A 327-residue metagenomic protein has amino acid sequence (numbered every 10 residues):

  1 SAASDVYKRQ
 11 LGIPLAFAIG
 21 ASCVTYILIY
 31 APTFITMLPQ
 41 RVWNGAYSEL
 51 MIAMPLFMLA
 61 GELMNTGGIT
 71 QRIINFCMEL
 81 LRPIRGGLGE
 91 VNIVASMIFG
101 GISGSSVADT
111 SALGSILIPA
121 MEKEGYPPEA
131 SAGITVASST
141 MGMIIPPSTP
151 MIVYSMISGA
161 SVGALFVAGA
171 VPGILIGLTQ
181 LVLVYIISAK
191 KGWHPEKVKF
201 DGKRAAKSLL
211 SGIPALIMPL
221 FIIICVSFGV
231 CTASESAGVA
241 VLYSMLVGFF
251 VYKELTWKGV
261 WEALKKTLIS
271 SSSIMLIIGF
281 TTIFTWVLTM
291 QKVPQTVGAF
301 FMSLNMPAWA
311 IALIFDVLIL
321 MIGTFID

Functional and structural regions predicted by a protein language model:
A2-V6: Short, small-residue-biased leader/transition segments that mark boundaries at the very start of proteins
K8-T36, L59-I69, L183-P195, F228 (+4 more regions): Structural signal for alpha-helical transmembrane segments and their membrane-water exit/capping regions in multi-pass
F17, M51, P55, G89-V94 (+6 more regions): Hydrophobic alpha-helical transmembrane segments
P32-P119, W261-I326: Membrane-embedded alpha-helical segments and adjacent helix-loop junctions characteristic of multi-pass solute
R72-E79, R85-V91, E122-A137, G163-A168 (+1 more regions): Membrane-interface alpha-helices at helix entry/exit sites of multi-pass transporters
I93, M97-I98, I116, A132-M141 (+4 more regions): Transmembrane helix-bundle signature of multi-pass membrane transporters/permeases
E124-I186, G202-A206: Membrane-core helix-loop-helix motifs of multi-pass transport proteins
A164-S270: Long, contiguous bundles of hydrophobic transmembrane helices that form the permeation core of multi-pass
